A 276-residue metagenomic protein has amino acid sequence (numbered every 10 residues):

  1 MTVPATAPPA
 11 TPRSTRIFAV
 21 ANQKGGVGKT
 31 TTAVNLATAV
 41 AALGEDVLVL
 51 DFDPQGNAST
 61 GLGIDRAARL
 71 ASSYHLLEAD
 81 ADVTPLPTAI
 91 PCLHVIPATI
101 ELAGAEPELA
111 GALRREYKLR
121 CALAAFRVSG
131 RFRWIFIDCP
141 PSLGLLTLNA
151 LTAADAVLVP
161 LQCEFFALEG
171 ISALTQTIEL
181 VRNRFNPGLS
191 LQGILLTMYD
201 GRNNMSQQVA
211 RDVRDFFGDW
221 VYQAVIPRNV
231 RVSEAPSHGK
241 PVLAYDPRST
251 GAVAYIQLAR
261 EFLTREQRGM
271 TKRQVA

Functional and structural regions predicted by a protein language model:
M1-A276: P-loop NTP-binding core
